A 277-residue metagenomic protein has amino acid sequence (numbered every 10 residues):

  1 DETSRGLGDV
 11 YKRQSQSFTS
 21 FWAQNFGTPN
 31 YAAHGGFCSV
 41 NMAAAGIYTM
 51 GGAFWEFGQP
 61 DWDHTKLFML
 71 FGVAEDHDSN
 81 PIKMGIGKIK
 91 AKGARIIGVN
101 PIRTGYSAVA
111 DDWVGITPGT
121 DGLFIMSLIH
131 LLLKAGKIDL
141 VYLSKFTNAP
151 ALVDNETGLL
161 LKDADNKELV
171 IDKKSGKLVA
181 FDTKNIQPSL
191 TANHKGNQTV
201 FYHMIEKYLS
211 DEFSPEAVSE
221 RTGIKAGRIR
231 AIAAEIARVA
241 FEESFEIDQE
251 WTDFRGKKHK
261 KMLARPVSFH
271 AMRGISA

Functional and structural regions predicted by a protein language model:
D1-Y11: Single conserved hydrophobic/aromatic residue that forms the stacking wall/gate of nucleotide- or nucleobase-binding
R5, W22, F68-G72, I96 (+4 more regions): Conserved structural-core and active-site-/substrate-pathway-adjacent residues in large, well-folded domains of enzymes
G6, F18, F26-G27, K92 (+1 more regions): Short, structured coil segments at secondary-structure junctions
K12-H64: Anionic-ligand anchoring segments at beta-strand to alpha-helix junctions in alpha/beta enzyme folds, i.e., glycine
K12-R13, F57-G105, W113: A conserved hydrophobic secondary-structure block that centers on an alpha-helix together with its immediately flanking
S107-K257: Long, well-ordered, tryptophan-enriched scaffold segments
K257-A277: Extended, H/D-rich, highly charged conserved domains that either
